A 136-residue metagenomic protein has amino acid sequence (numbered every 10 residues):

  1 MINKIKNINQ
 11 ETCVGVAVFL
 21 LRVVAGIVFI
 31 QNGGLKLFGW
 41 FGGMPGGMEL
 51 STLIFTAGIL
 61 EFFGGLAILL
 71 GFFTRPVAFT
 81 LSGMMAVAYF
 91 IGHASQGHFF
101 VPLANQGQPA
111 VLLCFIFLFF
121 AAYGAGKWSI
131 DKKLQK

Functional and structural regions predicted by a protein language model:
M1-F38, F55-I59, F63, L70-K136: Extended, low-polarity transmembrane helix blocks
L37-I54: Membrane-interface interhelical connector segments
